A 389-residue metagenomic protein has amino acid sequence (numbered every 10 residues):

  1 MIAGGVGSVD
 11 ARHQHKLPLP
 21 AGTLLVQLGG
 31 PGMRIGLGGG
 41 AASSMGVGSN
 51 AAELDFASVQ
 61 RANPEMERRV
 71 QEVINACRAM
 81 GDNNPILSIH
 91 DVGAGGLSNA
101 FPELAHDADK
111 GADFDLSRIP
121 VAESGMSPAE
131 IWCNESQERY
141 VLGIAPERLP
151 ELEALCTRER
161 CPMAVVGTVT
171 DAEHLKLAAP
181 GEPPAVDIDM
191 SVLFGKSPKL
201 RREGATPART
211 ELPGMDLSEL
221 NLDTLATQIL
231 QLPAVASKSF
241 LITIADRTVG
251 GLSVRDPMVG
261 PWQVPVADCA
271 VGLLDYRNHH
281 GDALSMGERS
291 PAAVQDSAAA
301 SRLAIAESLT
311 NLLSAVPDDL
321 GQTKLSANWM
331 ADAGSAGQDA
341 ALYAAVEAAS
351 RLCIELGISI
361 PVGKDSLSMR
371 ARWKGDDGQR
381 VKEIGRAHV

Functional and structural regions predicted by a protein language model:
M1-R386: Glycine/proline-enriched, intrinsically flexible loops and inter-domain linkers
